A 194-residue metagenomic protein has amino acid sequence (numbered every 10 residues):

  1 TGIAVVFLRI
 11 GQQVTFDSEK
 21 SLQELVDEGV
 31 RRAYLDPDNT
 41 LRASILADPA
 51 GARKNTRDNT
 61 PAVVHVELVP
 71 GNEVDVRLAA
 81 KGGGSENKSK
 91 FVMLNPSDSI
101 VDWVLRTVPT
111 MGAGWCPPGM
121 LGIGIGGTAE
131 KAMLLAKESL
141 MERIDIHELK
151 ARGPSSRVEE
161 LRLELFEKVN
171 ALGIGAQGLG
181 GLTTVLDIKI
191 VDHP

Functional and structural regions predicted by a protein language model:
G2-P194: Non-transmembrane, aqueous-exposed alpha-helical and coiled segments at domain scale
